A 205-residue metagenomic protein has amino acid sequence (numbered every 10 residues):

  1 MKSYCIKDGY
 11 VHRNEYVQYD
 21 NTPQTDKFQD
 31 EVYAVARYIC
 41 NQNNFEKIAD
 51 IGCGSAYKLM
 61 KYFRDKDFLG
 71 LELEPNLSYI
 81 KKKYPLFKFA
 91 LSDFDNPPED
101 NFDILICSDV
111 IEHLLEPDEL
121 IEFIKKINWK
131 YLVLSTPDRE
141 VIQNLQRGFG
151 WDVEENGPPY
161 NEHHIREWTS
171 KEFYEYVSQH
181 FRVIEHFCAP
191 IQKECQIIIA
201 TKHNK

Functional and structural regions predicted by a protein language model:
M1-N101, S108, D118-F123, I127 (+1 more regions): Conserved N-terminal segment of class I S-adenosyl-L-methionine
S108-I111, S135: Residues lining the SAM
L114: Catalytic P-loop NTPase motifs of RecA-like helicase/translocase cores
V133-G157: Conserved class I S-adenosyl-L-methionine
